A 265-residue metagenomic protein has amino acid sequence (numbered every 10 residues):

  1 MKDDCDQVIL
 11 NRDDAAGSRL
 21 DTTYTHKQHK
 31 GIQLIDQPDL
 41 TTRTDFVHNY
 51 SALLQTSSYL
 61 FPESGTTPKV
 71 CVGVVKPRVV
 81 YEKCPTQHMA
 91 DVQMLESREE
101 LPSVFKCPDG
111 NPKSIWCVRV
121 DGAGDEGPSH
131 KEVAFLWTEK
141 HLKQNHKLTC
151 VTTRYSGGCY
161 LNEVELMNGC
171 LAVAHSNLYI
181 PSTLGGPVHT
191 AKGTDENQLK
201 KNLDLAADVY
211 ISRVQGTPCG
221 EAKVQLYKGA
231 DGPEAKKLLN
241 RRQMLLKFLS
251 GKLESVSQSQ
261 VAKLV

Functional and structural regions predicted by a protein language model:
M1-D36: Charge-mixed, compositionally biased segments that are often intrinsically disordered regulatory tracts
L10-N11, I115-G122, C150-G157, T190: Extended hydrophobic secondary-structure segments that form protein cores and membrane-embedded regions
T22-T25, K131-E132, E165: Short coil/turn segments at secondary-structure boundaries
L34-R119, A123-D125: Electropositive, glycine- and tryptophan-enriched low-complexity nucleic-acid-binding patches
P108-P112, E132-L148, N168-S176: Short, surface-exposed basic-aromatic patches at helix termini and helix-loop junctions that form
V120-V133, Y155-L161: Acidic, metal-coordinating catalytic cores used for nucleic-acid/nucleotide bond scission and strand-transfer chemistry
T152-V173: RNase H-like two-metal-ion nuclease catalytic core shared by retroviral integrases and related mobile-element nucleases
H175-N177, P181-V265: C-terminal accessory extensions appended to soluble enzyme cores
